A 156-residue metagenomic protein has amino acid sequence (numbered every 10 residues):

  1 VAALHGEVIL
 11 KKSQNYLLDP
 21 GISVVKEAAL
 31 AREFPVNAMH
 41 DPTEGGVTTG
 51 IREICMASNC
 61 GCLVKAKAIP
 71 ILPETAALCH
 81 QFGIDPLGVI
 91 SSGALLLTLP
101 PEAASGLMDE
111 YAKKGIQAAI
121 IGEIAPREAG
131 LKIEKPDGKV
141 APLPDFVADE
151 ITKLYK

Functional and structural regions predicted by a protein language model:
V1-D19, K156: Phosphate/diphosphate-binding glycine-rich loops and adjacent basic-rich segments that engage nucleotide
A2, E7-I9, A29-E33, C55-M56 (+3 more regions): Solvent-exposed alpha-helices and their adjacent loops that cap or buttress functional pockets in soluble metabolic
N15-S91: Active-site-proximal betaalpha loop/short-helix elements that scaffold phosphoryl/nucleotidyl transfer chemistry
S92-T98: A short beta-alpha structural unit
L99-S105: Helix N-cap motif at beta-to-alpha junctions
G106-G115: Short amphipathic alpha-helices in soluble, non-transmembrane regions that often serve as interface/regulatory elements
K114-K156: Acidic, Ser/Thr/Pro-rich beta/coil linker or hinge segments at domain junctions
